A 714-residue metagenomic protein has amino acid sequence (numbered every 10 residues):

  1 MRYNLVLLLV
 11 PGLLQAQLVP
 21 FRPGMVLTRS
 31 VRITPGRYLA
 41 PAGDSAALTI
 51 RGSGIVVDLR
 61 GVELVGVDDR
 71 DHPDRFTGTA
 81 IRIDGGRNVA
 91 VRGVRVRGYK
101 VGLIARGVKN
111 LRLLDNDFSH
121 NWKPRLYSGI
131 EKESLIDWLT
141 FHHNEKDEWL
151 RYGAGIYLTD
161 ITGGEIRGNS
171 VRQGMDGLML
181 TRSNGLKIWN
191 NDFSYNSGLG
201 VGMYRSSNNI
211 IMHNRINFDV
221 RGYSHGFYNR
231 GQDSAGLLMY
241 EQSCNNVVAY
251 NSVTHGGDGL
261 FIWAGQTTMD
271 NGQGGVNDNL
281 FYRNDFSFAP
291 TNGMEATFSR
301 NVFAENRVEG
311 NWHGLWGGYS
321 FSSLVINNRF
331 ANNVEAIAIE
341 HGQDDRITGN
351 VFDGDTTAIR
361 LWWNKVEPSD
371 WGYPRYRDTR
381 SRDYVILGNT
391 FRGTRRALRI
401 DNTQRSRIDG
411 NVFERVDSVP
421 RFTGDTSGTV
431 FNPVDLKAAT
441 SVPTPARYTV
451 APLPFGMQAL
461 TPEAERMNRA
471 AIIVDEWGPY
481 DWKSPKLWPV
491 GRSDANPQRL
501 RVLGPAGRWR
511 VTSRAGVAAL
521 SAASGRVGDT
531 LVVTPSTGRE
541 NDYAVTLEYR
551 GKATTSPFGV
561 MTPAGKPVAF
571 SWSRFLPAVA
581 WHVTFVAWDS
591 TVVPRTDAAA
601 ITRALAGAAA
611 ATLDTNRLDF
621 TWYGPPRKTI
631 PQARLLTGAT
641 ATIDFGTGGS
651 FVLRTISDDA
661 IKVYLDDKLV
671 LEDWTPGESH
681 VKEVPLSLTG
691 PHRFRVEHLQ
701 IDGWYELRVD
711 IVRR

Functional and structural regions predicted by a protein language model:
M1-N4: Positively charged n-region of N-terminal signal peptides that target proteins for export
L7-A16: Hydrophobic h-region of N-terminal signal peptides that target proteins for export in Gram-negative bacteria
P20-V26, A42-I50, A105-G107, V248-N251 (+6 more regions): Short, T/G/N/S-enriched strand-turn elements that build extracellular solenoid repeat scaffolds
G24-T28, L39-V56, V67-A90, G98-N110 (+1 more regions): Extracellular beta-strand-rich solenoid/capping regions of secreted or surface-exposed proteins that bind or remodel
S45, S234, T356, S418 (+4 more regions): Coil residues (strongly favoring Ser/Thr
E63-I83, R112-T159, E165-G168, G177-R182 (+11 more regions): Acidic/polar low-complexity surface segments
Y448-S590, R595-T602: Long, low-hydrophobicity ectodomains and other hydrophilic envelope-associated domains
S571-V652, I656-R714: Extracellular/secretory pathway-exposed regions associated with glycan biology
